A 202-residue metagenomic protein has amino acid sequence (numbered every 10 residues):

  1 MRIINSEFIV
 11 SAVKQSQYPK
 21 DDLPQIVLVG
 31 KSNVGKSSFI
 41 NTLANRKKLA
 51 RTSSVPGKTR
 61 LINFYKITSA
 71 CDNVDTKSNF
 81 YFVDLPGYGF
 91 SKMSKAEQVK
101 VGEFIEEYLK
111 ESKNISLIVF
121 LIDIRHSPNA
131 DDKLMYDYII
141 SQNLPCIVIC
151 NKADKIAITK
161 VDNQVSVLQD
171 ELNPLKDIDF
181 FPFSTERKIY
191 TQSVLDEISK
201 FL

Functional and structural regions predicted by a protein language model:
M1-F90: Conserved G1/Walker A P-loop phosphate-binding module
I3-Q15, I156-L202: Canonical P-loop GTPase G-domain recognition
D22-L23, N41-L43, K95-Q98, K133-D137 (+2 more regions): Short, glycine/charged-enriched secondary-structure capping and boundary segments
L43-K47, L109, L172, I198: Hydrophobic aliphatic residues
K48, L61, E97-V101, P128-D131 (+6 more regions): Helical mechanochemical/support elements of P-loop NTPase systems and associated helical scaffolds
T59-F64, F80, P86-S116, I124-Y138: Switch II of P-loop NTPase G domains
N73-K77, E111-N114, F201: Glycine-rich phosphate-binding loop signature in dinucleotide/nucleotide-binding domains
E106-I178: Conserved C-terminal guanine-recognition region of P-loop GTPase G domains, centered on the G4
